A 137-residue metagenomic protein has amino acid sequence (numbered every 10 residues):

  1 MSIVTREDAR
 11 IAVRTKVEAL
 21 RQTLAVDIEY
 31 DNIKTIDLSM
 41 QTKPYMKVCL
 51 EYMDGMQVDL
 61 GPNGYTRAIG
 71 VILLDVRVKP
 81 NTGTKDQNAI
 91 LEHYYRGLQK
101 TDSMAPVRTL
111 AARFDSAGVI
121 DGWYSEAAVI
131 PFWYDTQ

Functional and structural regions predicted by a protein language model:
M1-L60, T84, A89, T101: Small/polar-rich, solvent-exposed N-terminal microdomains that initiate assembly or binding
T23-L24, M46, A89-Q137: Acidic-leaning, charged glycine-interspersed low-complexity segments
E29-Y30, L73, R113, W133: Intrinsically disordered, low-complexity peptide-like regions
G55, N81-G83, D135-Q137: Generic "edge-of-domain/loop-turn" microfeature
P62-R67, A89-E92: Short intrinsically disordered coil segments
G64-P80, Y124-D135: Oligomerization/assembly interface segments of phage tail-like spikes and tubes
R77-T84, S103-R108: Short C-terminal domain-edge/linker segments immediately following a structured domain
